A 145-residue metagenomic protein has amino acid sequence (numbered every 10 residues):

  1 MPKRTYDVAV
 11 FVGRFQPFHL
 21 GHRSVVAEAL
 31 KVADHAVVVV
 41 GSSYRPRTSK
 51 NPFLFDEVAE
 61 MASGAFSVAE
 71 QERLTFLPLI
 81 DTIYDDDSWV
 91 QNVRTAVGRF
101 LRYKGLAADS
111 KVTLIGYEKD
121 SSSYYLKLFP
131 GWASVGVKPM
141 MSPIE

Functional and structural regions predicted by a protein language model:
M1-E145: Nucleotidyltransferase catalytic core that binds NTPs
